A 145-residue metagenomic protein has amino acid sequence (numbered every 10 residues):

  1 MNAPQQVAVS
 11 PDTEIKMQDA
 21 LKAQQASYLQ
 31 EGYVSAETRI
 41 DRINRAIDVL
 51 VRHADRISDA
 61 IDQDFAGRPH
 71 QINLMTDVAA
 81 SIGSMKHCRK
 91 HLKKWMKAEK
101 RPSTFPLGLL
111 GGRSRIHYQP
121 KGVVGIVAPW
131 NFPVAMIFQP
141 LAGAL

Functional and structural regions predicted by a protein language model:
M1-R113: N-terminal Rossmann-like NAD(P)+-binding subdomain of aldehyde/semialdehyde dehydrogenases
T104-L145: Conserved small-residue-rich beta-alpha loop and adjacent elements that most often cradle the phosphate/pyrophosphate
